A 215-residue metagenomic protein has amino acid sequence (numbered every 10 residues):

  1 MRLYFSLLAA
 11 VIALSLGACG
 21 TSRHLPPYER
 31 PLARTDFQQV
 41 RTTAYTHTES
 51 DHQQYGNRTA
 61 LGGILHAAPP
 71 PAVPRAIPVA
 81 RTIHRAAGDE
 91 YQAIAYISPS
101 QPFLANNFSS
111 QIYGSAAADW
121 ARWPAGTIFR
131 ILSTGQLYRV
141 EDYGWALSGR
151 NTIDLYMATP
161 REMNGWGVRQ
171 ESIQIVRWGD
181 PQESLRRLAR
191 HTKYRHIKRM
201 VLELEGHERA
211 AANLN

Functional and structural regions predicted by a protein language model:
R2-A9: Sec-dependent signal peptide recognition, specifically the positively charged N-region followed immediately by
S15-A18: C-terminal motif of bacterial Sec signal peptides marking the signal peptidase cleavage site
G20-N215: Solvent-exposed, well-ordered loop and adjacent helix/strand elements within mature globular domains that form
